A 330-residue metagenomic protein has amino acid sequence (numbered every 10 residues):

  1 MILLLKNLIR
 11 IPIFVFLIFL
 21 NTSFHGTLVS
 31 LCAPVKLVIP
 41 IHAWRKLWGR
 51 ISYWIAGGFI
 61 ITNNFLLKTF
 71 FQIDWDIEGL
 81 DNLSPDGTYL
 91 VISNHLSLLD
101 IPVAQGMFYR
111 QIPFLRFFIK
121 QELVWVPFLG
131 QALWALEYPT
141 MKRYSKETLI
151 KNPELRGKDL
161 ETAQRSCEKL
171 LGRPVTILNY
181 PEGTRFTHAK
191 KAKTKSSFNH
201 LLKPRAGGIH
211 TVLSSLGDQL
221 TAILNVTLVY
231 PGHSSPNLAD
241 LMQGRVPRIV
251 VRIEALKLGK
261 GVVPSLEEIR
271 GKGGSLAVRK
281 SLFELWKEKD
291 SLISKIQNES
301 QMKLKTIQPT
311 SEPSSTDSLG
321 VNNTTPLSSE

Functional and structural regions predicted by a protein language model:
M1-Y89, H95-S97, V103: Membrane-anchoring hydrophobic helices of lipid-metabolizing enzymes
F19, P264-E330: Accessory terminal regions of nucleic-acid processing enzymes
H42-I55, P85-N152: Catalytic core of membrane glycerolipid acyltransferases/transacylases, capturing the structured, soluble-facing
G79, I92-H95, F118-Q121, Y180-E182 (+1 more regions): Short His-Asn-centered micro-motif
M107, T140-K142, K146-K158, T306-S311 (+2 more regions): Basic, amphipathic N-terminal segments that precede the first structured/catalytic domain
P127-P139, Y144, G172-L266: A cross-family acyltransferase "interaction/gating" segment
L155-E168: A Trp-anchored, charged/polar loop motif used as the substrate-binding/catalytic surface of acyl/ester-handling
